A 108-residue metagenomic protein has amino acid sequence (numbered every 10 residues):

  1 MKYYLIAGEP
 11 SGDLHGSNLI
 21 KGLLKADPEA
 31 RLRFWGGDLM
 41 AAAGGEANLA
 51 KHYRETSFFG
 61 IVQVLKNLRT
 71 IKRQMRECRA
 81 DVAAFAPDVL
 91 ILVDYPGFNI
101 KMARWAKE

Functional and structural regions predicted by a protein language model:
K2-E108: Active-site and donor-binding regions of nucleotide-sugar-utilizing enzymes
